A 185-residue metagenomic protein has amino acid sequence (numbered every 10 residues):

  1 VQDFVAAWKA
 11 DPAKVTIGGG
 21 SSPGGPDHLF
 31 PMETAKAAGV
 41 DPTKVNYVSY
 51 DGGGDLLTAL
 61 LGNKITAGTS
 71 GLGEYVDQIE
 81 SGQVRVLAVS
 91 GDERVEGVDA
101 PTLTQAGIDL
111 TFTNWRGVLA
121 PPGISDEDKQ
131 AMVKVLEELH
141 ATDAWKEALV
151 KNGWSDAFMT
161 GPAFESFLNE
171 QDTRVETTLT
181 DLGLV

Functional and structural regions predicted by a protein language model:
V1, G68-Q78: Ligand-binding clamshell of periplasmic/extracellular solute-binding protein-like
V1-D55, W115-A148: Hinge/capping helix and adjacent helix->loop/strand transition within the periplasmic-binding protein
D3, T58-A59, D77-Q78, T102 (+1 more regions): Well-formed, non-transmembrane alpha-helical positions, independent of function
D11-V15, L61-S70, Q83-V86, T173-R174: Alpha-to-beta junction loops
A38, E80, T102, D126-V185: An extracytoplasmic/periplasmic, membrane-proximal ligand-sensing/linker region
N46-T58, G71-E74, P162: Short helix-initiation/N-cap motifs at beta->coil->alpha
N63-K64, Q83, G107, G153 (+1 more regions): Conserved functional loop/turn residues at catalytic and ligand-binding sites
E74-A141, E170-T173: C-terminal lobe and pocket-closing loops of periplasmic/extracytoplasmic Venus-flytrap solute-binding proteins
